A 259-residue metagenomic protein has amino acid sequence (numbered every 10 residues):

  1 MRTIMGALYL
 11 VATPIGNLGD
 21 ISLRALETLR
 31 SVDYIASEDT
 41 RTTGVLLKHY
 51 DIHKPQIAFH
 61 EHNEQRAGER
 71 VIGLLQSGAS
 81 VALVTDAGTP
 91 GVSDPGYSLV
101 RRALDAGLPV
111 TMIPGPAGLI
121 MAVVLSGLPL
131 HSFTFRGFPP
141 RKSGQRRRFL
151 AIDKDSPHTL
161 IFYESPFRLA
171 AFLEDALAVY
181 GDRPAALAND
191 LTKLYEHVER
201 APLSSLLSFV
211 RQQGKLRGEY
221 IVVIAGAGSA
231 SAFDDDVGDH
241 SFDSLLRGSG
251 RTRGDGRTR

Functional and structural regions predicted by a protein language model:
M1-E61, S249: Glycine-rich, flexible N-terminal cofactor/catalytic loop recognition
G6-L8, S77-A82, T159: Loop/turn-to-beta-strand initiation segments
L29-I35, G107-T111, T159-L160: Short active-site oxyanion
A58-R66, P139-S143: Conserved helicase motor
G68-A117, M121: Glycine/small-residue-rich loop that forms an oxyanion/phosphate-binding "nest" at active or ligand-binding sites
S98-S156: Class I SAM-dependent methyltransferase SAM-binding "motif I" and its flanking Rossmann-like core
H158-T159, Y163-R259: A contiguous loop/helix-start segment that scaffolds small-molecule binding in enzyme catalytic cores
